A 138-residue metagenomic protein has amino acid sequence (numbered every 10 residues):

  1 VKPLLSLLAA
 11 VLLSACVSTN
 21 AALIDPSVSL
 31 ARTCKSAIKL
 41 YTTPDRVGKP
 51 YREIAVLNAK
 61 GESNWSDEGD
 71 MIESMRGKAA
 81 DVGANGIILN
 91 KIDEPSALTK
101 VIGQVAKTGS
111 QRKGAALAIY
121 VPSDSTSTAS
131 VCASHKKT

Functional and structural regions predicted by a protein language model:
V1-C16: Sec-dependent bacterial lipoprotein signal peptides
A15-R32: Bacterial Sec signal peptide processing site at the extreme N-terminus
V17, T33-K35, V131-A133: Sequence contexts marking disulfide-bonded cysteines in secreted/extracellular proteins
S29-R46: N-terminal short beta-loop-beta anion/metal-coordinating cradle
I38-K39, R76, C132: Intrinsic-disorder/low-complexity detector
V47, E94-A133: Short acidic, glycine/proline-enriched helix-loop-strand junctions
R52-E53, L57-L98: Short, well-ordered alpha-helical segments
N85, A133-T138: Short, cationic low-complexity segments
